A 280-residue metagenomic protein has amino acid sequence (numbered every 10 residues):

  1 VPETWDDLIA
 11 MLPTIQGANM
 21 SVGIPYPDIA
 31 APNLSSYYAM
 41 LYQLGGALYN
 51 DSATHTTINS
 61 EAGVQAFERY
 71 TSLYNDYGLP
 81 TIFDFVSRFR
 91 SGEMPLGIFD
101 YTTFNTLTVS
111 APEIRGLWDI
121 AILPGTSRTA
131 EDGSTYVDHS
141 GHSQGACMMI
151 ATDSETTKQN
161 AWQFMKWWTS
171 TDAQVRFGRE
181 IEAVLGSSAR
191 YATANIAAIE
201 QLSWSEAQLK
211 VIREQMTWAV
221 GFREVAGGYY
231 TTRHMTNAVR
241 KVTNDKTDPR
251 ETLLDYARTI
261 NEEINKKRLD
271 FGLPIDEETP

Functional and structural regions predicted by a protein language model:
W5-T14, D51-I82, L123-T126: Glycine-centered hinge/linker elements that transmit conformational signals in sensory and ligand-binding systems
D6-H55, A62, M94-L96: Extracytoplasmic/periplasmic solute-binding protein
I9-I15, F83-G97, N237, K241-D245: Short helices/loops that flank or line small-molecule/ion binding pockets
L12, M165-R190: Periplasmic-binding protein-like
Q16-I29, S170-E180, N261-I275: Bilobed periplasmic-binding protein-like "clamshell/Venus-flytrap" ligand-binding domains
S35-A39, Q43-L44, E68-Q163: Extracytoplasmic/periplasmic substrate-binding proteins
A62-R69, T156-W168, R176, T252: Short amphipathic alpha-helical coupling segments at ligand-binding clamshell hinges and other catalytic/signaling
A121-G125, D132-S134, R179-K241, G272-P280: Long, aromatic- and glycine/proline-rich binding clefts that accommodate carbohydrate-like moieties
